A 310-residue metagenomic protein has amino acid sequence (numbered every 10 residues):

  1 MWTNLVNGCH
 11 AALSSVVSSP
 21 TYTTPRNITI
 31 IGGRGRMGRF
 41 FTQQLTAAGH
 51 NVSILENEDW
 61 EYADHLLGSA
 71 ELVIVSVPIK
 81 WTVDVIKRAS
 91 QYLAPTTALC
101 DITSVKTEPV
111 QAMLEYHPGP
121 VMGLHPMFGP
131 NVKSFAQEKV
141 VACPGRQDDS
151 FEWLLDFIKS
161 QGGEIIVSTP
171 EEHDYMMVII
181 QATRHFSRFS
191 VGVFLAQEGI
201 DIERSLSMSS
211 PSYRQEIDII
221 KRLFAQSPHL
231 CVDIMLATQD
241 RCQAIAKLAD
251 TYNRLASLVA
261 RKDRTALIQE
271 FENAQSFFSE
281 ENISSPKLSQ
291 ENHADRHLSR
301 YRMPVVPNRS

Functional and structural regions predicted by a protein language model:
W2-H65: NAD(P)+-binding Rossmann beta1-loop-alpha1 motif at the extreme N-terminus of oxidoreductases
T24-N27, T96, Q137: Phosphate-coordination loops involved in phosphoryl transfer and adenosine-cofactor binding
I30-I31, V75, A142: Hydrophobic Val/Ile/Leu positions in short beta-strands of Rossmann-like dinucleotide-binding domains
D64-Y92: Rossmann-like NAD(P)-binding element
S76-P78, T103, P144: Glycine-rich, N-terminal phosphate-binding loop of Rossmann-like dinucleotide-binding domains
L93-E108: ADP-ribose/adenylate-binding Rossmann-like module
K106-P109, M113-M177: Rossmann-fold dinucleotide-binding core
T169-R309: An accessory alpha-helical subdomain
